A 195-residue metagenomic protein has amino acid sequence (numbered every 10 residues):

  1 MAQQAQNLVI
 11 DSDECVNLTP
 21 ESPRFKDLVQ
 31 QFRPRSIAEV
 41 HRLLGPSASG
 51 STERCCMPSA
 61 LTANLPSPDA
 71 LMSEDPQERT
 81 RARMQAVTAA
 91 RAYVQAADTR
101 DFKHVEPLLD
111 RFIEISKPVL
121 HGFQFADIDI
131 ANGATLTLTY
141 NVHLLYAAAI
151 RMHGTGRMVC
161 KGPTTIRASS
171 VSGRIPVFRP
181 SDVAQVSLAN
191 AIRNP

Functional and structural regions predicted by a protein language model:
M1-P195: Extracellular beta-helix/beta-solenoid repeat scaffolds
